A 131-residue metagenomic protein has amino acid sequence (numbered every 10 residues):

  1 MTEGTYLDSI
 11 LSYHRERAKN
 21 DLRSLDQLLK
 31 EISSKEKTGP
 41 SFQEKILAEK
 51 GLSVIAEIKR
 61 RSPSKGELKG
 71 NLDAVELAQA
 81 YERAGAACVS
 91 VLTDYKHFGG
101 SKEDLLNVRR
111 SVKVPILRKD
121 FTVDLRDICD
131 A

Functional and structural regions predicted by a protein language model:
T2-K69: An N-cap/entry alpha-helix motif that binds or orients negatively charged groups
L25, G70-N71, E103-L106, A131: Short, glycine/charged-enriched secondary-structure capping and boundary segments
G39-K50, G99-V123: Alpha-helix-loop-beta-strand connector modules within alpha/beta enzyme cores
S53-E57, C88, P115-L117: Structural preference for beta-strand elements that scaffold enzyme active sites
E57-R61, L68-L72, Y95-G99, R118-I128: Glycine-rich beta-to-alpha transition loops that act as phosphate-gripper elements at the mouths of alpha/beta enzyme
L68-L92, R110-V112, R126-D130: Alpha/beta enzyme core
